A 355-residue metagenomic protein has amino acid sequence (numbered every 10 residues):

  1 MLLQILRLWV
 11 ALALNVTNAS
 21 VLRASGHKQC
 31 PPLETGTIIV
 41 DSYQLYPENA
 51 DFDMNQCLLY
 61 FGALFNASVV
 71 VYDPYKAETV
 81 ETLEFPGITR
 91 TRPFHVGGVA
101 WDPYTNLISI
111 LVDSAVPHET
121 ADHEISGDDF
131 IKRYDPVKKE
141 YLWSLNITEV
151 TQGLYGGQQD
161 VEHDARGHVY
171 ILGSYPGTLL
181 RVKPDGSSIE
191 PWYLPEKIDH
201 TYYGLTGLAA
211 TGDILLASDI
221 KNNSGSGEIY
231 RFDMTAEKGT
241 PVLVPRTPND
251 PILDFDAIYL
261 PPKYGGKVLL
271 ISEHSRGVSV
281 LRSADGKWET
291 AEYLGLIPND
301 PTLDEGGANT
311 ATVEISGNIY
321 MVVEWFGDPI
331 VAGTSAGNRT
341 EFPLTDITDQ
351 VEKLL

Functional and structural regions predicted by a protein language model:
M1-S25: Fungal secretory targeting signals
G26, C30-I39, E78-I88, Y141-T148 (+5 more regions): Beta-propeller fold detector
P31-T35, P117-R166, L172, T178: Asp-box/WD-like beta-propeller blade repeats and closely related beta-sheet repeat scaffolds
G36-V69, T340: Beta-strand-rich domains and repeat architectures in extracellular enzymes and scaffolds, especially beta-propellers
S42-Q56, G87-L107, L111-V116, T148-V169 (+4 more regions): Beta-rich, blade/repeat-based domains predominating in secreted/periplasmic proteins but also intracellular
L64, D113-A115, S174-P176, P184 (+5 more regions): Short loop/turn segments immediately following the C-termini of beta-strands
D73-E78, D135-E140, K183-S187, D233-K238 (+2 more regions): Short loop/turn segments that connect beta-strands within beta-propeller blades
L111-S126, I220, E324-F342: Short, conserved, GDST-rich strand-edge loop motifs in beta-rich repeat architectures
